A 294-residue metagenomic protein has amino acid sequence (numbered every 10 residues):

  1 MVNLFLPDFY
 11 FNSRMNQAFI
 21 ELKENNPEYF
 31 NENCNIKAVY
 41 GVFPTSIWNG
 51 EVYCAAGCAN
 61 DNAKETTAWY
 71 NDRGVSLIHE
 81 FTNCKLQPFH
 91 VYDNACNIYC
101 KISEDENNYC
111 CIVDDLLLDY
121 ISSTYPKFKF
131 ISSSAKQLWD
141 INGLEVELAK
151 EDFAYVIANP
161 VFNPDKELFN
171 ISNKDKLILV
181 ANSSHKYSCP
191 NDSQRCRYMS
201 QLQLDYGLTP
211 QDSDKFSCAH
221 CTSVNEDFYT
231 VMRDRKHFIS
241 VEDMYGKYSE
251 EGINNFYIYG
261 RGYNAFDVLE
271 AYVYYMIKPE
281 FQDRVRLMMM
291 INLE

Functional and structural regions predicted by a protein language model:
M1-E147, F153-E294: Active-site pocket-lining/capping segments in soluble small-molecule metabolic enzymes
